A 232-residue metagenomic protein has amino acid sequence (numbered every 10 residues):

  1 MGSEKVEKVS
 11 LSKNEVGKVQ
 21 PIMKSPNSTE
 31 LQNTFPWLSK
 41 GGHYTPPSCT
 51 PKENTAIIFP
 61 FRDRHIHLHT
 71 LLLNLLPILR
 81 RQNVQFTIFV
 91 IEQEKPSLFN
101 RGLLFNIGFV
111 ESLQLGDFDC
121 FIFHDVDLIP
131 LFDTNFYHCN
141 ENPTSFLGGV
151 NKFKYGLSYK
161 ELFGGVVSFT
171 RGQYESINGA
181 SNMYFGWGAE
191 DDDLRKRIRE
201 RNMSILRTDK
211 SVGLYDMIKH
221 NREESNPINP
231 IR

Functional and structural regions predicted by a protein language model:
M1-L31, M183-G186, D192-R232: C-terminal catalytic/acceptor-binding lobe
M1-P77, R81-V84: N-proximal low-complexity "stem/linker" segments adjacent to membrane-targeting elements
H65, H69-L73, R80-D119, N135 (+1 more regions): Active-site-proximal specificity loops/subdomain of glycosyltransferases
F99, L103, F136, I177-N178 (+2 more regions): Tryptophan-centric aromatic hotspots in well-structured domains and transmembrane helices
L115-L131: Short beta-strand-to-loop acidic/aromatic patch adjacent to the donor-nucleotide binding site
L131-Y155: Conserved donor-nucleotide/metal-binding helix-loop-beta segment in metal-dependent transferases, i.e., the alpha-helix
N151-F169, S176: A recurrent flexible, glycine/aromatic-enriched loop bordering the glycosyltransferase active site that acts as
L162-F169, S181-Y184, G188-A189: A conserved catalytic-core signature of glycosyltransferases
